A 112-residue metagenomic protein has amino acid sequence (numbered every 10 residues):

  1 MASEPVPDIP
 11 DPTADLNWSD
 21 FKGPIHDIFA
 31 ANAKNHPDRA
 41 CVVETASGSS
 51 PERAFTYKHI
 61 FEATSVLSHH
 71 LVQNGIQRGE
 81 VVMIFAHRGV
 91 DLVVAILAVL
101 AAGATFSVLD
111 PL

Functional and structural regions predicted by a protein language model:
M1-L112: Carrier-protein-dependent adenylate-forming modules in NRPS/ANL systems
